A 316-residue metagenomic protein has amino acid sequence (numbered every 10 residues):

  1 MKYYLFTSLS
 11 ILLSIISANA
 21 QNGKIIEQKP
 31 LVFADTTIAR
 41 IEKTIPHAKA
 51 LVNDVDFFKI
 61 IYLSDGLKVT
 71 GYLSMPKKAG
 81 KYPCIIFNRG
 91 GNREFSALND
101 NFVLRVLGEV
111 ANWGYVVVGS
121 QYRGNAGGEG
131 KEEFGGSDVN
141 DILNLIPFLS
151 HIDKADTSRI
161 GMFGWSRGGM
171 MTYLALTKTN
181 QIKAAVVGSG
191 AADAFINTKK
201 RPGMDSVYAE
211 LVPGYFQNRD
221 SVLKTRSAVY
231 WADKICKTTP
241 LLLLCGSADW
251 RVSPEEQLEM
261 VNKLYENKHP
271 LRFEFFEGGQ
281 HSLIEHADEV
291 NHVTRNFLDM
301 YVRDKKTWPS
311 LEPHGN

Functional and structural regions predicted by a protein language model:
D35-A79: N-terminal cap/lid segment of alpha/beta-hydrolase-fold proteins
G80-Y82, F87-G130: Short substrate-entry loop that stabilizes the transition state in hydrolases
A97-L98, G190, F195-K234: Mobile cap/lid helix-loop segments that gate and shape the active-site cleft of serine hydrolases
E133-D153: Alpha/beta-hydrolase active-site loop
G169-N180: Short glycine-enriched nucleophile-adjacent loop and the immediately C-terminal alpha-helix near the catalytic center
L242-C245, D249: Short beta-strand/loop motif that positions the catalytic acidic residue of the alpha/beta-hydrolase fold
W250-E256: Conserved alpha/beta-hydrolase "acid-adjacent" motif
L258-N316: C-terminal catalytic histidine-bearing segment of alpha/beta-hydrolase fold enzymes
